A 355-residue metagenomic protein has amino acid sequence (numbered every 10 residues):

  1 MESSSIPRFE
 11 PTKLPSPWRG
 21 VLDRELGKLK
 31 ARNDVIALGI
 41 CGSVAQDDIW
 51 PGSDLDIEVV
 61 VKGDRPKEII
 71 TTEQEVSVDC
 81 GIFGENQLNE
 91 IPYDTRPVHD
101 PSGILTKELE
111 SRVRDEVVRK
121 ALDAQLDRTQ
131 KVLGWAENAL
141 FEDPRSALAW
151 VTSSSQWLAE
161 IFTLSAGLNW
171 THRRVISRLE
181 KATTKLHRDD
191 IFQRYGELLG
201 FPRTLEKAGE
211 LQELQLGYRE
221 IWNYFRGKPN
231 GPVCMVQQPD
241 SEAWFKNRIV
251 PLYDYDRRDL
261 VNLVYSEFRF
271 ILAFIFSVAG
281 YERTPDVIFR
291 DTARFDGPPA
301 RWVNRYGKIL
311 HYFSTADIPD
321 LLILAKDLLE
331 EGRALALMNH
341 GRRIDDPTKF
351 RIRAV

Functional and structural regions predicted by a protein language model:
M1-S3, W18, N33, E108-V113 (+1 more regions): Short amphipathic alpha-helical segments, especially helix-boundary/capping motifs
E2, K120-V355: Conserved nucleotidyltransferase catalytic core and NTase-mimicking acidic/glycine-rich helix/loop elements in nucleic
S3-S53, E58-H99, W302: Metal-dependent nucleotidyltransferase catalytic core
S5, R19, P101-E110, T129 (+2 more regions): Generic hydrophobic, helix-prone segments enriched in Leu/Val/Ile
I6-P7, V98-G103, R145, E160: Short, functional N-terminal and low-complexity linear motifs
P7-P11, V118, L140: A short, mixed-charge helix-start or loop-turn motif at secondary-structure junctions
E90-W135, E142: Internal, well-ordered alpha/beta segment that forms a basic, Gly-enriched binding/recognition surface
